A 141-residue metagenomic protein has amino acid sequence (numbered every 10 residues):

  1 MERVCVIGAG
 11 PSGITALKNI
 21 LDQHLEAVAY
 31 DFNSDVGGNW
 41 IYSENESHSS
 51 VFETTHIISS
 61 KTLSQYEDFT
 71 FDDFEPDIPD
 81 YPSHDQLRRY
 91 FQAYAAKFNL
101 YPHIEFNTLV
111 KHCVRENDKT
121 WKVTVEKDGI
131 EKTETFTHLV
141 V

Functional and structural regions predicted by a protein language model:
E2-A29: N-terminal Rossmann-like FAD-binding beta1-loop-alpha1 element of flavoenzymes
E2-R3, Q23-L25, F32, V36-G38 (+4 more regions): Core residues of folded domains in eukaryotic genome-function proteins
V4-I7, Y30, W40, Y66 (+3 more regions): Structural signal for hydrophobic/aromatic residues that build the beta-strand cores of folded beta-sheet domains
G10, Y30-N33, S43, N107 (+2 more regions): Structured beta-strand/turn binding interfaces of compact recognition modules in eukaryotic regulators
S12, D35, H48, H112 (+1 more regions): Surface-exposed, flexible loop/turn segments at secondary-structure boundaries
S12, N19, W40, Y94-A95: N-terminal, helix-rich and Lys/Arg-enriched segments in bacterial and organellar proteins
F32-A93: Glycine-rich active-site loop/strand segments that organize a redox cofactor
D77-V141: Feature captures the FAD/FMN-dependent oxidoreductase FAD-binding
